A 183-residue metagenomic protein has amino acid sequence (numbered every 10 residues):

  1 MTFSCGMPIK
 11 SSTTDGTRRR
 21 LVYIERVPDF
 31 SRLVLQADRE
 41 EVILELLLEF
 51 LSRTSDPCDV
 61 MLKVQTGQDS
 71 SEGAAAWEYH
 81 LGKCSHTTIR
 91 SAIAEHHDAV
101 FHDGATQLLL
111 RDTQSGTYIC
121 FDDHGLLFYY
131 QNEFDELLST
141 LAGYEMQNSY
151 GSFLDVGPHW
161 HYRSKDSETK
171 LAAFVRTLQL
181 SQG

Functional and structural regions predicted by a protein language model:
M1-L126, Y130-G183: Structured alpha/beta or helical-core interaction and ligand-binding surfaces enriched in interleaved
